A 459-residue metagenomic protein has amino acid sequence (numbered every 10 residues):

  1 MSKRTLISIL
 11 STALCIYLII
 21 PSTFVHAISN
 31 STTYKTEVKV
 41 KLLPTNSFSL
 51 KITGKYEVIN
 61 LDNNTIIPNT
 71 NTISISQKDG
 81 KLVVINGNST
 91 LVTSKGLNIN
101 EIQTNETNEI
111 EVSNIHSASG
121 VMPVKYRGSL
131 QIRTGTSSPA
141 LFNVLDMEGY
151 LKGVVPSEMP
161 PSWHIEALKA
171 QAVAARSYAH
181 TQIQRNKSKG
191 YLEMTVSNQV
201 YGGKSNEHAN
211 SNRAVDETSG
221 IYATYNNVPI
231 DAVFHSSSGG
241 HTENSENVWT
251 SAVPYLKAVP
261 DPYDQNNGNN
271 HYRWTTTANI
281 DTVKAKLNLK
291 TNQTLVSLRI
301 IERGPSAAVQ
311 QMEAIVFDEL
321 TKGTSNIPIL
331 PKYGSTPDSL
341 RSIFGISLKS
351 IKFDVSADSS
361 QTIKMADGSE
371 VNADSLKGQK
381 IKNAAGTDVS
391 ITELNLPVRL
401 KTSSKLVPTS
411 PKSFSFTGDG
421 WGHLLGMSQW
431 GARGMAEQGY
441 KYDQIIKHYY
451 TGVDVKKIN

Functional and structural regions predicted by a protein language model:
S2-N459: Conserved, single-site charged/polar hotspot
